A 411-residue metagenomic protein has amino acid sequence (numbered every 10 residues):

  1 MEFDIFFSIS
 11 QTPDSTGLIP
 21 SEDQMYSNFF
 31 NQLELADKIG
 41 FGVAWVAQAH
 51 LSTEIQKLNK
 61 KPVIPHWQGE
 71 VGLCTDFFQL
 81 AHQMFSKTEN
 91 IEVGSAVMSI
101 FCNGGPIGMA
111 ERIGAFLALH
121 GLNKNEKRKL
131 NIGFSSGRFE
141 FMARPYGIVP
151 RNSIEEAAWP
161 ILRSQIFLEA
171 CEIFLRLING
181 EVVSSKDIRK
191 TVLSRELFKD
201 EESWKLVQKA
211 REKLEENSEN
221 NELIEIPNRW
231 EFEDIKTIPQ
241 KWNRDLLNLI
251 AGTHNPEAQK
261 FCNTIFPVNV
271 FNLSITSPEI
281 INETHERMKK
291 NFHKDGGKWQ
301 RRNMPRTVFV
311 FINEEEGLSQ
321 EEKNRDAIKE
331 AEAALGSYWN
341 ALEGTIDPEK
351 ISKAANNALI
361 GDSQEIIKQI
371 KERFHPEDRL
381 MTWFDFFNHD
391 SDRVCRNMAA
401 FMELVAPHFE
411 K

Functional and structural regions predicted by a protein language model:
M1-T88, L247: N-terminal beta1-alpha1-beta2 module of alpha/beta enzyme domains
F3-F7, A44-V46, V93-A96, R128-S136 (+4 more regions): Hydrophobic faces of well-ordered beta-strands that scaffold small-molecule active sites in alpha/beta enzyme cores
I5-I9, N152-Q240, E279-D378: An alpha-helical appendage that flanks or caps ligand/catalytic pockets
I9-S27, V97-P106, S153-I161, N243-H254 (+2 more regions): Active-site mouth loops of central-metabolism enzymes
S27-A47, F261-F271, K371-M381: Catalytic domains of carbohydrate-active enzymes, especially glycoside hydrolases
D37-K38, H82-N90, F116-K129, F261-I265 (+2 more regions): Acidic (Asp/Glu)-rich catalytic clusters
V43-C74, I100, G104, A143 (+2 more regions): Glycine-rich, proline-tolerant flexible connector loops at the mouths of alpha/beta enzymes
V97, F101-R138: A generic, well-ordered mixed alpha/beta core segment in the N-terminal half of proteins
